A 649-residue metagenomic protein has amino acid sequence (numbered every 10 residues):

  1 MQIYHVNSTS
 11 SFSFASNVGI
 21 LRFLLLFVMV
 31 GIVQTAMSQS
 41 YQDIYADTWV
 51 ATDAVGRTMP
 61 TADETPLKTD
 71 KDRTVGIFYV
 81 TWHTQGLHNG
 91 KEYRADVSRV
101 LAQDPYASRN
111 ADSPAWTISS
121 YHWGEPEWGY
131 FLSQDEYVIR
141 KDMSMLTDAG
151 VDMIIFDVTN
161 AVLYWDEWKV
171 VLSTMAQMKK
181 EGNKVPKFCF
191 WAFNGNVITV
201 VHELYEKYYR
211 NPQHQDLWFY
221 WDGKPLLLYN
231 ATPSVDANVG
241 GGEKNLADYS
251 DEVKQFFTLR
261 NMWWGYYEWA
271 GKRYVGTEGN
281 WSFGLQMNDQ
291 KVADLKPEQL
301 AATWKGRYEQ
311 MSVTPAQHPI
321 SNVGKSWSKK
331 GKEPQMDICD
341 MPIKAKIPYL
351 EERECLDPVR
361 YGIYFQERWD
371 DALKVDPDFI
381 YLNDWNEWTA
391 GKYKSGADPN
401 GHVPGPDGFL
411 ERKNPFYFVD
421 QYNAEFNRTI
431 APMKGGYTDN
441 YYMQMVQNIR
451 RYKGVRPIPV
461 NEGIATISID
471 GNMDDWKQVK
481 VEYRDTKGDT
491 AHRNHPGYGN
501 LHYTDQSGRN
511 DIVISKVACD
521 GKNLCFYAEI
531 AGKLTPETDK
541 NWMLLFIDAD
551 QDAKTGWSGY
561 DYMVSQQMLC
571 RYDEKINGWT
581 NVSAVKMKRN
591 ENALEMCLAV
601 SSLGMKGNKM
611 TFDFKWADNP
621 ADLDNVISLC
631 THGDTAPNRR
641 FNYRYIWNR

Functional and structural regions predicted by a protein language model:
M1-G19: N-terminal secretory signal peptides that target proteins for export/translocation
L21-Q34: Bacterial N-terminal signal peptides
Q39-S468, N472, K480, G604-G607 (+3 more regions): Glycan-processing catalytic domains of CAZymes
P459-D470, F546-M568, S601-R649: Acidic/polar low-complexity flexible segments
S468-G497, Q551-T555: Acidic, glycine-anchored loop motifs typical of Ca2+
G471, N523-G532, L594-A599: Short, well-ordered beta-strand segments enriched in hydrophobic/aromatic residues
V513-K516, V582-M587: Beta-strand-rich interaction surfaces with strong enrichment in secreted/lumenal proteins
E537-M543: Short coil-to-beta strand junction motifs in C2/discoidin
